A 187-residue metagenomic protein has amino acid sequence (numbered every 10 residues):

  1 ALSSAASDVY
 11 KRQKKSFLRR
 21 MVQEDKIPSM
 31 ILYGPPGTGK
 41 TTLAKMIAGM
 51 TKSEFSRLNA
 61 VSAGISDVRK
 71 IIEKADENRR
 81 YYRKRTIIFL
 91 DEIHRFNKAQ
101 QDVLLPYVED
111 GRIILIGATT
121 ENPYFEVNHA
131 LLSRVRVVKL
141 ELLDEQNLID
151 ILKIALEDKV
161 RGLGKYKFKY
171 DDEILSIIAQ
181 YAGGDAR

Functional and structural regions predicted by a protein language model:
A1-Y10: Single conserved hydrophobic/aromatic residue that forms the stacking wall/gate of nucleotide- or nucleobase-binding
K11-K15, S56-T86: Short glycine-rich substrate-engagement loop in P-loop NTPases that contacts/grips substrate
R20-R57, L105: Walker A/P-loop
N59, R136-I149: Conserved AAA+ ATPase "SRH/arginine-finger" region at the nucleotide-binding site
L105-P106, N122-R134: Short regulatory helix/loop adjacent to the ATP-binding pocket of P-loop NTPases
R134, V138, D150-L163: Conserved AAA+ ATPase "sensor/coupling" helix adjacent to the nucleotide-binding pocket
K165-Y181: Short conserved motifs of the RecA-like P-loop NTPase core
A182-R187: The conserved phosphate-sensing helix
